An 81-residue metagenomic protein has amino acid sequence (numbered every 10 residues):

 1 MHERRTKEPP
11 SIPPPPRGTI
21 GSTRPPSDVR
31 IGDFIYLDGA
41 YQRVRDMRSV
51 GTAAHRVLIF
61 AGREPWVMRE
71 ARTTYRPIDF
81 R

Functional and structural regions predicted by a protein language model:
H2-R4, P9-P15, P65-R81: Intrinsically disordered, low-complexity, charged/polar segments
P14-R24: Short alpha-helix capping/helix-loop boundary micro-motifs
P26-V29: Short, well-ordered loop/turn sites that connect or cap secondary structure elements
Y41-A71: Basic/aromatic-rich interaction segments and small domains that mediate binding to polyanionic partners
